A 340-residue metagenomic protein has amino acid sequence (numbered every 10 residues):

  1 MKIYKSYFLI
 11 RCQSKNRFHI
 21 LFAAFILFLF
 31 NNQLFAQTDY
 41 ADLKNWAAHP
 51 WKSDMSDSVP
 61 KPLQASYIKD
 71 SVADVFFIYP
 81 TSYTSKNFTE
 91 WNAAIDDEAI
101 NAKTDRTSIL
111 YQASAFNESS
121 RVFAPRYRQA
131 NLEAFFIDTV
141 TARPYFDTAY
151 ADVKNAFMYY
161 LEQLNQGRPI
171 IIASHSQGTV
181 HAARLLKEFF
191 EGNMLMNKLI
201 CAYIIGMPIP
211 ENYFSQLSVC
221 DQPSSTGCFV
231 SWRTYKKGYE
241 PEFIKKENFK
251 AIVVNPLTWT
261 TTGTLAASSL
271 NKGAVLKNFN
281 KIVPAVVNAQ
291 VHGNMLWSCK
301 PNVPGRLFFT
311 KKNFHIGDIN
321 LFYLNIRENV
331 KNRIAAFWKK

Functional and structural regions predicted by a protein language model:
M1-Q37: Bacterial Sec-dependent N-terminal signal peptides
A36-A65, A102: Basic, amphipathic N-terminal segments that precede the first structured/catalytic domain
D57-D74, L110-F116: Short amphipathic alpha-helices and their capping/turn segments at secondary-structure boundaries
S71, Y79-R168, V303-N320, L324-K340: Active-site catalytic motif of lipid deacylating hydrolases and related acyltransferases
D74-I78, F123-R126, I171, C201-I204 (+1 more regions): Structural recognition of the beta-strand scaffold that forms the well-ordered cores of secreted hydrolase catalytic
A149-Q166, E188-A336, K340: Surface cap/lid and interfacial helix-loop subdomains adjacent to catalytic sites that gate substrate access
S174, G178: Gly/Ala-rich beta-loop-alpha elbow adjacent to hydrolase catalytic centers
H181-L185: Hydrolases whose catalytic domains are alpha/beta-hydrolase-1, hotdog thioesterase, or metallo-beta-lactamase-like
